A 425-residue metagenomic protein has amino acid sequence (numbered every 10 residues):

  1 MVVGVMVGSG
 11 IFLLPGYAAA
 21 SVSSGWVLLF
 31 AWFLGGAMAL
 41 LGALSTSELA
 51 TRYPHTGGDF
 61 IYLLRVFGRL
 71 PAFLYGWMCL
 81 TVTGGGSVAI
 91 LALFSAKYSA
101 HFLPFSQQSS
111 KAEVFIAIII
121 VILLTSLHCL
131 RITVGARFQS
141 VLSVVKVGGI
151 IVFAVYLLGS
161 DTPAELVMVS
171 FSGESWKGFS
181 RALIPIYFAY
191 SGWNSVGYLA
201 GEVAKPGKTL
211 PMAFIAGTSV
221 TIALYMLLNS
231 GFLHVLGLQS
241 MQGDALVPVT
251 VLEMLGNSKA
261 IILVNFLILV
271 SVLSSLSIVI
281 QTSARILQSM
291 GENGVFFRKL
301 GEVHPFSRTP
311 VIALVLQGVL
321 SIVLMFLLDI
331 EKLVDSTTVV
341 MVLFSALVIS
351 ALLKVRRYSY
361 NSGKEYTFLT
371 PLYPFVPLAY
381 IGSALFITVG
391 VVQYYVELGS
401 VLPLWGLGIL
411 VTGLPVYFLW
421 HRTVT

Functional and structural regions predicted by a protein language model:
M1-W26, F33, A39-L44, H55-T56 (+5 more regions): Membrane-interface "cap" regions at the ends of multi-pass membrane proteins
Y17-A19, L40-V121, T125-C129, V264 (+2 more regions): Hydrophobic transmembrane alpha-helices that form the core helical bundles of multi-pass secondary transporters
A19-S23, H101-S110, I132-L142, L263-V270 (+3 more regions): Transmembrane helix-loop boundary segments of multi-pass membrane transporters
G25, L29, S106-A112, S140-N265: Helix-loop-helix junctions that connect adjacent transmembrane segments in multi-pass membrane transporters
I61-Y62, G68, A100-S106, A213-S277 (+2 more regions): TM-loop-TM module centered on a large, flexible mid-protein loop between adjacent transmembrane helices in multi-pass
A112-S160, G173-E174, S191, F214-G217 (+3 more regions): Membrane-interface loop-to-helix entry segments
K299-V311, S345-S400: C-terminal membrane-solvent junction of multi-pass transporters and transport-like membrane proteins
D335-S336, V340, L372-T425: A generic transmembrane alpha-helix motif of multi-pass inner-membrane proteins
